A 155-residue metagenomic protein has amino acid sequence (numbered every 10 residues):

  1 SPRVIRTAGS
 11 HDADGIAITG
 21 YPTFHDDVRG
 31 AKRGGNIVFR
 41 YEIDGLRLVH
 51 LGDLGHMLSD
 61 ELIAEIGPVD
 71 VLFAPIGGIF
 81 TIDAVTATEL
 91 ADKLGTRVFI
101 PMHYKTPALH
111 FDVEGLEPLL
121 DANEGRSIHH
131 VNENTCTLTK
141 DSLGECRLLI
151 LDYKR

Functional and structural regions predicted by a protein language model:
S1-R29: Active-site HxH/HxHxD metal-binding segment of metal-dependent hydrolases
S1-V4, A91-T96: A short, gly/pro- and small-residue-rich
T7, V98-R155: Binuclear metal-ion centers of metallo-dependent hydrolases, dominated by the metallo-beta-lactamase
H11-T19, R40-L48, K140-L148: Beta-strand-turn-beta hairpins that frame and shape the catalytic cleft of phosphate-ester-processing enzymes
I18, D53, F99: Divalent metal-coordination and catalytic microenvironments
T23, A74, P101: Redox-cofactor binding/interface segments in oxidoreductases and associated redox assembly factors
D27-L94, F111: Active-site-proximal loop/helix segments of hydrolase catalytic cores
